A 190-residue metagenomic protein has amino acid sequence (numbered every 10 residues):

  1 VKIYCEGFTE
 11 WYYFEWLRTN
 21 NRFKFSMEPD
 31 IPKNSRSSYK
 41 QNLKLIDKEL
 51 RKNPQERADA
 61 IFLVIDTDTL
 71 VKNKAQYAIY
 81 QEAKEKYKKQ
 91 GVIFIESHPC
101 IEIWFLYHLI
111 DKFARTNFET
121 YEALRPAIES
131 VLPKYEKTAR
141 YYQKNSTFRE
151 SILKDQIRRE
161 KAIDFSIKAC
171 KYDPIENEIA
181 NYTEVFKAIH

Functional and structural regions predicted by a protein language model:
V1-Y12: Catalytic nucleophile-elbow at a beta strand-turn-alpha helix junction centered on a G-D-S/GDSL motif, marking
W11-I31, D47-F62, T67-H190: C-terminal accessory helical subdomains adjacent to catalytic cores in phosphodiester- and nucleotide-handling enzymes
E28-K40: Short beta->alpha junction loops
